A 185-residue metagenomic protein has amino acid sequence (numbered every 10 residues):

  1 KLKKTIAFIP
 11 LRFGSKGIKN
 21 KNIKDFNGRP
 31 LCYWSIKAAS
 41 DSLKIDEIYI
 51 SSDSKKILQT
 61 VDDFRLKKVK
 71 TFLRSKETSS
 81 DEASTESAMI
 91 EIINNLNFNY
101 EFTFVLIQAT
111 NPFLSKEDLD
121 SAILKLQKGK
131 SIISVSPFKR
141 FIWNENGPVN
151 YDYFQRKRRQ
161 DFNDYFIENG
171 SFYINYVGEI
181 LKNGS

Functional and structural regions predicted by a protein language model:
K1-K19: N-terminal nucleotide-binding beta1-loop-alpha1 segment
L11, S52-D53, Q108, V135-S136: Short beta-strand/turn micro-motifs composed of small residues that flank or help shape donor/cofactor-binding pockets
I18-D41: Short, well-formed alpha-helical segments that are part of the catalytic scaffolds of diverse glycosyltransferases
N27, L73-S75, V135-S136: Residues at the C-termini of beta-strands that transition into short coil/loop
W34-N99: Conserved N-terminal catalytic core of the sugar/cofactor nucleotidyltransferase
D81-E91, Y100, A109-S185: Conserved core of the sugar-phosphate nucleotidyltransferase
F104: Short aromatic/hydrophobic "clamp" motif used to bind/position activated sugar donors
